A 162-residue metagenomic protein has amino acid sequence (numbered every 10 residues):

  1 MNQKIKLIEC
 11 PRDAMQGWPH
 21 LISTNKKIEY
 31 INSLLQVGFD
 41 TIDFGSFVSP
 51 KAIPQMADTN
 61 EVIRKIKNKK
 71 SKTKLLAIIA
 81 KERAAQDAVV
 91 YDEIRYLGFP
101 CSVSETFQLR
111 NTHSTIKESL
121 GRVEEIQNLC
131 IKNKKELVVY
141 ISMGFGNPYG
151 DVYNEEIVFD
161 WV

Functional and structural regions predicted by a protein language model:
M1-P19, F99-N111, K135-Y149: N-terminal small/glycine-rich loop or linker at the start of catalytic domains across soluble metabolic enzymes
N2-F44, Q55-K69: Conserved N-terminal beta1-alpha1 strand-loop-helix module at the mouth
H20-I28, L76-Q86, N111-I126, V152-D160: Glycine-rich anion/phosphate-binding loops
G38, V90-L97: Glycine-enriched alpha-helix->loop->beta-strand junction motifs that scaffold or abut catalytic
D40-I66, C101-S114, M143-G150: Glycine-rich, proline-tolerant flexible connector loops at the mouths of alpha/beta enzymes
T41-D43, L76, Y96-G98, V138: Conserved beta-strand positions in the central sheet of alpha/beta enzyme cores
A52-A77, E118-V138, F159-W161: Alpha-helix-loop-beta-strand connector modules within alpha/beta enzyme cores
Q55-N60, A85-Y91, Y149-V158: Distinct, well-ordered alpha-helical segments
